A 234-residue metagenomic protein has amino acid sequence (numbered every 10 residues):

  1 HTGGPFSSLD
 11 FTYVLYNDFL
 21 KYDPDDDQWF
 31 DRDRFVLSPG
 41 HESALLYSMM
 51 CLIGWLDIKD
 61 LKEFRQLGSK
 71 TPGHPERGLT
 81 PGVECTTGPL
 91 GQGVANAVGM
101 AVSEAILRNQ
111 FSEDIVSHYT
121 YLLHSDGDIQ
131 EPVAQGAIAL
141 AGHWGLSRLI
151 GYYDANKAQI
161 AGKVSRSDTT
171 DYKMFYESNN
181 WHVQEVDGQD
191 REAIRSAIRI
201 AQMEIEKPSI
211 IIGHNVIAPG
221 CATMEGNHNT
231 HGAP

Functional and structural regions predicted by a protein language model:
H1-T2, L122-H124, H182-D187: Short catalytic-loop micro-motif centered on adjacent basic/acidic residues
P5-W144: Cofactor-binding active-site loop characterized by glycine-rich and histidine/acidic residues
V36, Y119-H124, I150-Y152, I210-H214: Structural motif
A44, I129-E131, A158-A161, E192-I194 (+1 more regions): Flexible loop/turn segments at secondary-structure boundaries
L52-I53, G136-A139, S165-T170, A201 (+1 more regions): Short secondary-structure boundary/capping segments
R108-V116, V164-A197: Conserved thiamine diphosphate
A141-D168: A short, conserved beta-to-alpha structural element at the edge of catalytic cores that scaffolds binding
M174-H182, R191-P234: Glycine/aspartate-rich loop-and-adjacent alpha/beta segment that forms the canonical ThDP
